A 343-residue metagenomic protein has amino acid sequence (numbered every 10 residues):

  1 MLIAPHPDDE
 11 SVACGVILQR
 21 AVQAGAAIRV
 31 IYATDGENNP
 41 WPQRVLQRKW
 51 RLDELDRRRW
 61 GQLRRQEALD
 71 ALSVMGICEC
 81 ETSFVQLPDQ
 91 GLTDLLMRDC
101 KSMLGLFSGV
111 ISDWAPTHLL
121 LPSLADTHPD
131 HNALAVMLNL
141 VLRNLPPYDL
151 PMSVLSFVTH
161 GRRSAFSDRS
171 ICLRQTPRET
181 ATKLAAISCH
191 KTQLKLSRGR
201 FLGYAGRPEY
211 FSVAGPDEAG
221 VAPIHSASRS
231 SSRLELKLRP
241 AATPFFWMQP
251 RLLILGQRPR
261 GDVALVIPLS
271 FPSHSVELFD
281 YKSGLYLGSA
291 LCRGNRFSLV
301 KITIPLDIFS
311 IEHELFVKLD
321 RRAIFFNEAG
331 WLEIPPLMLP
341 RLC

Functional and structural regions predicted by a protein language model:
M1-W114, V136-M152, L236-L238, A242-F245 (+3 more regions): Active-site rim/loop-helix segments in enzyme catalytic domains that contact anionic ligands
E10-V12, E37-P40, A125-H131, R163-A165 (+1 more regions): Active-site environment of divalent metal-dependent phosphoester hydrolases
R57, T127, C172-T176: Generic alpha-helical structural element
Q66-C80, M97, N144-C343: The feature marks non-catalytic terminal segments
T117: Conserved acidic residues
L120-L124: Short acidic, glycine-rich surface-loop motifs adjacent to enzyme active sites
H131-L134, D168-S170: Histidine/acidic-residue-rich catalytic or RNA/ligand-binding cores of hydrolases and nuclease-related proteins
